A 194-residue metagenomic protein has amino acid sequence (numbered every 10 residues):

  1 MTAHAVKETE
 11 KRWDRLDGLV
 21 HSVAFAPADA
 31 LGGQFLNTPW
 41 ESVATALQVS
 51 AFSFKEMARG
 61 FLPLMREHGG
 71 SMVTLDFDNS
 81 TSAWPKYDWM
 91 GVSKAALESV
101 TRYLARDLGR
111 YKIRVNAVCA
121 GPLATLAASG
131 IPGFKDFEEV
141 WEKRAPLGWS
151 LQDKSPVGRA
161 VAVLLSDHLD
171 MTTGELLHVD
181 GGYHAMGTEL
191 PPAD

Functional and structural regions predicted by a protein language model:
M1-A5, W40, S155: The beta1-alpha1 cofactor-binding region of Rossmann-like NAD(H)/NADP(H)-dependent oxidoreductases
M1-D14, A160: Conserved amphipathic alpha-helix within the SDR
R15-L16, V43: Local beta-strand N-terminus motif with an aromatic residue
V20, V73-L75, V115-V118, A128 (+2 more regions): Hydrophobic structural elements of the Rossmann-like NAD(P)H-binding subdomain that define the short-chain
A24-L62, R66-R110, P122-A124, Y183: Catalytic loop of short-chain dehydrogenase/reductase
A28-G32, N37, L169-T172, L177-D194: C-terminal tail/cap regions
F52, A117, D136-T172, L177-G181: C-terminal helical subdomain
K86-W89, R110, P122-P146, M186-D194: A glycine/serine/threonine-rich, flexible loop-to-helix segment that serves as the NAD(P) cofactor-binding "lid"
